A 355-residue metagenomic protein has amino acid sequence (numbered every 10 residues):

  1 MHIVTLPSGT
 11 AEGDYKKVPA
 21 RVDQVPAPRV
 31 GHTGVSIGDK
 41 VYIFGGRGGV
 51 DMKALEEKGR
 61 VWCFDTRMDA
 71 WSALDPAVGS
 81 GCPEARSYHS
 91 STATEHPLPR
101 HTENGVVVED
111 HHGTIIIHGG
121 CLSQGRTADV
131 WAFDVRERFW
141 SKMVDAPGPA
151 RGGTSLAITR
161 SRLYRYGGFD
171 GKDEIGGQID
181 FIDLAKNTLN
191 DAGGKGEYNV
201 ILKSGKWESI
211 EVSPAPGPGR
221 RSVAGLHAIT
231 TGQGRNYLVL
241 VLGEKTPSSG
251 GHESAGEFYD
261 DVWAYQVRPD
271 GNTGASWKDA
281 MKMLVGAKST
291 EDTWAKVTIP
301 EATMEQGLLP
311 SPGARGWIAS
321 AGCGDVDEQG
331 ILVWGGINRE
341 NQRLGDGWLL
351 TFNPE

Functional and structural regions predicted by a protein language model:
M1-E355: Kelch-like beta-propeller repeat domains
